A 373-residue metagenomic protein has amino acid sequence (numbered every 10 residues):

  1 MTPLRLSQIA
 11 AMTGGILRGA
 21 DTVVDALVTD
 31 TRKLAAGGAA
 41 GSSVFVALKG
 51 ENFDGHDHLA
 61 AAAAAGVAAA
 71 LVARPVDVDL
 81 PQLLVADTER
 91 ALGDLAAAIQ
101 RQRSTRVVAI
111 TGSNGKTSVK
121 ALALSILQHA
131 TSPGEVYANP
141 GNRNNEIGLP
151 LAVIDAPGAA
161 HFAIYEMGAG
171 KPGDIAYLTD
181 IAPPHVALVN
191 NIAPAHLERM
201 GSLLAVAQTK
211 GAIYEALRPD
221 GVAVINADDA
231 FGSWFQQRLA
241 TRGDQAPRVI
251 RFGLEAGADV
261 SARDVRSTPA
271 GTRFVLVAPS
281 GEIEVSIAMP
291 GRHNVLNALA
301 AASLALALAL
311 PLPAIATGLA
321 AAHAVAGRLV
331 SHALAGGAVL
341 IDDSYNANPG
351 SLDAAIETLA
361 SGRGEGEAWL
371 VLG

Functional and structural regions predicted by a protein language model:
T2-T111, S118-H129, I147, I154 (+2 more regions): Short, basic phosphate-binding NTP loop
I9, S43, A62, L95 (+13 more regions): Residue-level signal for inorganic ion chemistry
L17, Q82-L84, V107, V136-A138 (+2 more regions): Conserved beta-strand scaffold positions in the cores of enzyme catalytic domains, especially in NTP/NDP-utilizing
G50-N52, V325-G327, S344-G373: Active-site beta-alpha connecting loops in nucleotide-dependent enzymes
A64, A68-R74, N191, A223-N226 (+1 more regions): Short internal beta-strands
V76-D79, L188-V339, G364-G366: Acidic, Mg2+-coordinating active-site environments of NTP-dependent enzymes
L92-A227, W234-Q245: Phosphate-binding loop of NTP-binding sites
